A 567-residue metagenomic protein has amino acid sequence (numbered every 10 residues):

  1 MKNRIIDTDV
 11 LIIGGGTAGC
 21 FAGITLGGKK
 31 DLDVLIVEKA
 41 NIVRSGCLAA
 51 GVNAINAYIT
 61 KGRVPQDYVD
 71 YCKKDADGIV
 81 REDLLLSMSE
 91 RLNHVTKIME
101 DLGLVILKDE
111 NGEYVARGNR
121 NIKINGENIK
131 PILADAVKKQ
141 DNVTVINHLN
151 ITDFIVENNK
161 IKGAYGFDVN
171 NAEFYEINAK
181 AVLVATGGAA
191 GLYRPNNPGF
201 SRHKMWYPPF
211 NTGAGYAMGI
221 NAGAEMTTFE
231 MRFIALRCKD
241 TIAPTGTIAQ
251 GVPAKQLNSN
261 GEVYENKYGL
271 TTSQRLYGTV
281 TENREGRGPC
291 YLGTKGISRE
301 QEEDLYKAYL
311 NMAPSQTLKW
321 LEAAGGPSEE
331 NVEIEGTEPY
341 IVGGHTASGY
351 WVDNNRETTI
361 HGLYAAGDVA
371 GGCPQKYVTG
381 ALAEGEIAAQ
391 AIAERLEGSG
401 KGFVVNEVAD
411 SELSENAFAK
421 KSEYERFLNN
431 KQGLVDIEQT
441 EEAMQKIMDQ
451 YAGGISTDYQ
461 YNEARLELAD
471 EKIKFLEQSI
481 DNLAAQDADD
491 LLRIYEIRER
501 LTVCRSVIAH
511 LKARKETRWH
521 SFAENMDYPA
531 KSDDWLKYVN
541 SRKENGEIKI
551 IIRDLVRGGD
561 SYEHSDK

Functional and structural regions predicted by a protein language model:
I5-T8, N171-A181, T359: Core beta-strand elements of the Rossmann-like FAD/NAD(P) dinucleotide-binding domain in flavoenzyme oxidoreductases
V10-I36: N-terminal Rossmann-like FAD-binding beta1-loop-alpha1 element of flavoenzymes
G28-A50: Glycine-rich FAD pyrophosphate-binding loop
N56-S87: Glycine-rich active-site loop/strand segments that organize a redox cofactor
N93, E100-T152, T228-Y377, L382 (+1 more regions): Mobile, glycine/GP-rich and aromatic-enriched active-site lid/loop segments adjacent to catalytic centers
G126-D153, E157-E176, Y216, A222: Helical element adjacent to the flavin cofactor pocket in flavoenzyme catalytic cores
V184-A243, V378-A391: Glycine-rich loop(s) and the adjacent beta-strand/alpha-helix scaffold that form part
E397-Q486: Long, amphipathic alpha-helical stalk/connector segments used for oligomerization, subunit docking, or mechanical
